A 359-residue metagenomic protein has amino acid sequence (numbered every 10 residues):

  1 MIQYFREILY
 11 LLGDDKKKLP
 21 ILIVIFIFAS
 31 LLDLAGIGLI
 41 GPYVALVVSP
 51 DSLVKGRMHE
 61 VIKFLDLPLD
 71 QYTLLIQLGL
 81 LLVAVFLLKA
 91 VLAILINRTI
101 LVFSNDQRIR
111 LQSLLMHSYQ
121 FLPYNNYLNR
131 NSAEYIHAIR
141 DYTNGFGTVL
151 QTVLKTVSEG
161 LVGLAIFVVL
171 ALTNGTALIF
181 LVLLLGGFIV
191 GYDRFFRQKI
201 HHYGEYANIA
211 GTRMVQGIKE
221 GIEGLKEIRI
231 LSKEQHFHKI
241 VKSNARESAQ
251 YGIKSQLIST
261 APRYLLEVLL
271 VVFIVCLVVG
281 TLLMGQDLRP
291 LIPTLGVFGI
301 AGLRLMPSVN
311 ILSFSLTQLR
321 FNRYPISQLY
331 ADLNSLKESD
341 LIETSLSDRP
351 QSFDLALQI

Functional and structural regions predicted by a protein language model:
M1-I40, V48-L81, L88, L92-I100 (+9 more regions): Membrane-integrated ABC transporters
L12, I100, Q120-A165, E223 (+2 more regions): Juxtamembrane loop-to-helix connectors within ABC transporter transmembrane domains
L22-F28, K155-E205, C276-L291: Transmembrane helices of ABC transporter permease
L34, G38, I94, R98 (+3 more regions): Membrane-embedded alpha-helical segments of multi-pass transporters/permeases
L82-K89, G186-G187, R263-L266, L270 (+1 more regions): Hydrophobic alpha-helical segments in the permease module
Y119, V241, L357-I359: Conserved catalytic Walker-motif region of ABC-type ATPase nucleotide-binding domains
A210, K226-K233, L257-T260, R304-N334: Cytosolic ends of transmembrane helices, especially the final helix of ABC transmembrane type-1 domains
L333-I359: Primarily ABC-family ATPase nucleotide-binding module
